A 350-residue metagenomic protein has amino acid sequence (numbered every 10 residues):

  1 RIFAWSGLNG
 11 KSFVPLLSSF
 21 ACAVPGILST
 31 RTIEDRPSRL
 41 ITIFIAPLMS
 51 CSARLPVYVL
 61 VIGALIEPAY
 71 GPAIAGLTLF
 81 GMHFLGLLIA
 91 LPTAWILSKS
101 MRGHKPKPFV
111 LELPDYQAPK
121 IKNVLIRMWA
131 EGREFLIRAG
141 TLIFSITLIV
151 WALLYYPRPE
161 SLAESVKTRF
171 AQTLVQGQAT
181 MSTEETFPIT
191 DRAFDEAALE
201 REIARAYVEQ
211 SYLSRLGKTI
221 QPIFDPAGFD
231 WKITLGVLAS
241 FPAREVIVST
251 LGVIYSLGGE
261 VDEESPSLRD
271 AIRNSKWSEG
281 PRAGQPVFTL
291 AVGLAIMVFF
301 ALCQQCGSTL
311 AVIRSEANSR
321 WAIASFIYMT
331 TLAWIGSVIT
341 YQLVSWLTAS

Functional and structural regions predicted by a protein language model:
R1-A21, P25, G103-R127, Y255-I272: Juxtamembrane inter-helical linkers in multi-pass membrane proteins
I2, S6-N9, M128-E131, F135-A139 (+5 more regions): Loop-to-transmembrane-helix entry motif
S6, I27-T42, A152-T330: Extended, low-charge hydrophobic alpha-helical regions
E34, L48, S52-T78, S308-N318 (+1 more regions): Transmembrane helix-loop junctions at the membrane interface of multipass transporters and ion channels
S50, R54-L55, V59, R138-W151 (+4 more regions): Hydrophobic alpha-helical transmembrane segments in multi-pass membrane proteins
V61-L65, I89-L97, M101, I149 (+3 more regions): Alpha-helical membrane-inserting segments
A75-T93: Alpha-helical transmembrane segments
L77, G86, S98-K107, Y116-V175 (+2 more regions): Long hydrophobic segments that form regular secondary structure
